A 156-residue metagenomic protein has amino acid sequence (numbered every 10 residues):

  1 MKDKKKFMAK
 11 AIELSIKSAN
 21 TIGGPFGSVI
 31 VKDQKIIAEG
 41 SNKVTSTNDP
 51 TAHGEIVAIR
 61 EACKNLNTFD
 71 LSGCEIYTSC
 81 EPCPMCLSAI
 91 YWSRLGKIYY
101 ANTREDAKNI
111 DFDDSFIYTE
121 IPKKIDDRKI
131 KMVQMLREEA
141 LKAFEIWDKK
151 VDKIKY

Functional and structural regions predicted by a protein language model:
M1-T21, P82, A89-Y156: Zinc-dependent deaminase
K4, M8, T45-E61: Acidic helix/loop or adjacent segment enriched in Glu/Asp that either coordinates divalent metal
A11, S15-S18, S28, G54 (+1 more regions): Small-residue (primarily alanine) positions within well-ordered alpha-helices, especially packing/interaction faces
I22-F26, S72: Short, basic and Ser/Thr-rich N-terminal targeting/leader segments
F26-Q34: Short beta-strand scaffold segments in enzyme catalytic cores
I37-V44: Short beta->alpha transition motifs characteristic of CBS
V44, T78, N102: Residues that line or immediately flank small-molecule/substrate-binding pockets and catalytic motifs
A52, I56-S93: Helix-adjacent hinge/juxtasegments
